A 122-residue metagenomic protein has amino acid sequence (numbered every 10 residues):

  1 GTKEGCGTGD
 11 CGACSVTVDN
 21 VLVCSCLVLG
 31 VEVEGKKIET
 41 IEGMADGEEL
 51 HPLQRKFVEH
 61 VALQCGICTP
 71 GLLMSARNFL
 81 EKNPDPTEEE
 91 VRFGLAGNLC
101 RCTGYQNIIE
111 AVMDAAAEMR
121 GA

Functional and structural regions predicted by a protein language model:
G1-A122: Signature of N-terminal electron-transfer/Fe-S-associated modules in redox systems
